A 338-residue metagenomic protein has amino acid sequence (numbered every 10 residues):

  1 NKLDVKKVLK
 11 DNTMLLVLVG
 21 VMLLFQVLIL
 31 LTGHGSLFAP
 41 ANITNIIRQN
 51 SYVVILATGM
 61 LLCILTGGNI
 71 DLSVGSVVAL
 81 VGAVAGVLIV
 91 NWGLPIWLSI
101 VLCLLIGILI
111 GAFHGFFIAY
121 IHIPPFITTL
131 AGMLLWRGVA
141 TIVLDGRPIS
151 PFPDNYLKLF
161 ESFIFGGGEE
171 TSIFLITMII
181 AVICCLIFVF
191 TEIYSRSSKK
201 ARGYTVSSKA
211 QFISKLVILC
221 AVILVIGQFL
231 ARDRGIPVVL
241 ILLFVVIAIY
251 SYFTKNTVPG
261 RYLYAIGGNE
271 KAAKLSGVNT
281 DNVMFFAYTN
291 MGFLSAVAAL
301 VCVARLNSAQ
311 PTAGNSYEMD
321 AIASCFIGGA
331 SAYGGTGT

Functional and structural regions predicted by a protein language model:
N1-V8: Short, Lys/Arg-rich, polar N-terminal cytosolic tail immediately upstream of the first transmembrane signal-anchor
N12-V19, I46, V54-L56, S76-V77 (+6 more regions): Hydrophobic alpha-helical transmembrane segments
G20, F25-Q26, A39-W92, F116-F126 (+2 more regions): Single transmembrane alpha-helix segments in multi-pass membrane proteins
G93-L134: Alpha-helical transmembrane segments within multi-pass membrane transporters and channels
I121-I142, F152-Y156, L242, T312-G328: Pore- or pathway-lining transmembrane helices of multi-pass membrane proteins that form conduits for solutes/ions
R137-T254, P311: Transmembrane helix-bundle core of multi-pass membrane transporters and related energy-transducing complexes
Y288-V301, R305-T338: Transmembrane alpha-helical segments in multi-pass inner-membrane proteins
